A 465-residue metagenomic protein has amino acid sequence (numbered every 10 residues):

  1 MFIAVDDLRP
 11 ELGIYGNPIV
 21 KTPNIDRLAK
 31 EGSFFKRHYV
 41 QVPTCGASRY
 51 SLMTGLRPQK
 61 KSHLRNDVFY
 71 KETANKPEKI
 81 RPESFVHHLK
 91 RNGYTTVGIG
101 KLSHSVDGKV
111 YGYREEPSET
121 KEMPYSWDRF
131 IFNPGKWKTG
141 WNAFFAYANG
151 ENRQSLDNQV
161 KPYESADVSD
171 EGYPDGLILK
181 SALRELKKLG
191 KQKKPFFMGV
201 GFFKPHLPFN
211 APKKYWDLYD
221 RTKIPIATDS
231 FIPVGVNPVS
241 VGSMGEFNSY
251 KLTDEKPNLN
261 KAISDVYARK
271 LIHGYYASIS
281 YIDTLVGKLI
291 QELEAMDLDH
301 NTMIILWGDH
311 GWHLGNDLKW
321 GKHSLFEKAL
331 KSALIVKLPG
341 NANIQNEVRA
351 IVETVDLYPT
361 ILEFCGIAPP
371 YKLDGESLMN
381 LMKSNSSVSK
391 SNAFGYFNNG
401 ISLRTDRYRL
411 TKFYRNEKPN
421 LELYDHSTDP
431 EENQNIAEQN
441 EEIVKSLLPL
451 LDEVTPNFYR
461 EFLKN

Functional and structural regions predicted by a protein language model:
M1-Y414, P419-N420, P430-P449, E453-P456 (+1 more regions): Formylglycine-dependent sulfatase
L423-Y424: Short hydrophobic beta-strand that contains or immediately precedes a catalytic carboxylate
S427: Residues forming the ATP-binding cleft of Hanks-type serine/threonine protein kinase domains
